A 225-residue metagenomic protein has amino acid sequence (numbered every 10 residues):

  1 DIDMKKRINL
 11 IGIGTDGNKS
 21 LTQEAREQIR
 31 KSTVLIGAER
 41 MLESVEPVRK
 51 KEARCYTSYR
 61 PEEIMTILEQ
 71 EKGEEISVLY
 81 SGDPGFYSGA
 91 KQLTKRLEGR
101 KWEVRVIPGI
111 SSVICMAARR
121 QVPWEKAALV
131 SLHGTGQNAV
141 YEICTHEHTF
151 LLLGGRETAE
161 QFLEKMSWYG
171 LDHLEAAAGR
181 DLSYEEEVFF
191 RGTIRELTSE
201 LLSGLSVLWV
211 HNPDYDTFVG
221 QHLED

Functional and structural regions predicted by a protein language model:
D3-R105, I114, D225: Class I S-adenosyl-L-methionine
K5-L10, E75-I76, H146-D225: A contiguous loop/helix-start segment that scaffolds small-molecule binding in enzyme catalytic cores
G17, G85-E147: Class I SAM-dependent methyltransferase SAM-binding "motif I" and its flanking Rossmann-like core
S32-L35, Q70-E71, R119-P123, K165-D172 (+1 more regions): Change "in soluble alpha/beta enzymes" to "in soluble alpha/beta proteins
I36-A38, V78-Y80, V104-G109, L129-S131 (+2 more regions): General beta-strand structural signal in soluble alpha/beta enzymes
L42-S44, S111-C115, G136-Q137, T158-A159 (+1 more regions): Short gly/pro/ser/thr-enriched loop/turn and capping motifs at secondary-structure boundaries
E52-Y59, K101-R105, W124-S131, D172-A178: Short hydrophobic/aromatic-enriched beta-strand-loop microsegments
I64-E71, A139-C144, T198-E200: Short amphipathic alpha-helix with an adjacent loop that forms part of the alpha/beta core around
